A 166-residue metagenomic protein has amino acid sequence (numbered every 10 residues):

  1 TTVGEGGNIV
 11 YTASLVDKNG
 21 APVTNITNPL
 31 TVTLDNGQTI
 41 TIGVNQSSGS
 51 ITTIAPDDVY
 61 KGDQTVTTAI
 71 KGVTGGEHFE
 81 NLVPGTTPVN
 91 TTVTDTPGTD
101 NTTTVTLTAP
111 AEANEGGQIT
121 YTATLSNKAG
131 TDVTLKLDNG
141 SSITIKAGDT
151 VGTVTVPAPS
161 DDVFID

Functional and structural regions predicted by a protein language model:
T1-G7, A109-G117: Short, solvent-exposed loop/linker segments at the N-terminal edge of repeated beta-sheet extracellular domains
E5, V44, G62, E115 (+2 more regions): Surface-exposed loops/turns
G7-K18, Q118-L125: Beta-strand-rich structural segments
Y11-A13, N28-V32, S48-G75, A123 (+2 more regions): Contiguous beta-strand segments of beta-sheet-rich domains
K18-T27, G98-D100, K128-D132: Extracellular acidic loop/turn motifs
Q38-I42, P56-D57, S141-K146, S160-D161: Beta-strand-rich interaction surfaces with strong enrichment in secreted/lumenal proteins
K71-D100: Terminal edge beta-strands and adjacent linker/stalk segments of extracellular immunoglobulin-superfamily beta-sandwich
T99-T108: Proline-enriched interdomain boundary motifs that mark the N-terminal boundary and often initiate the first structured
